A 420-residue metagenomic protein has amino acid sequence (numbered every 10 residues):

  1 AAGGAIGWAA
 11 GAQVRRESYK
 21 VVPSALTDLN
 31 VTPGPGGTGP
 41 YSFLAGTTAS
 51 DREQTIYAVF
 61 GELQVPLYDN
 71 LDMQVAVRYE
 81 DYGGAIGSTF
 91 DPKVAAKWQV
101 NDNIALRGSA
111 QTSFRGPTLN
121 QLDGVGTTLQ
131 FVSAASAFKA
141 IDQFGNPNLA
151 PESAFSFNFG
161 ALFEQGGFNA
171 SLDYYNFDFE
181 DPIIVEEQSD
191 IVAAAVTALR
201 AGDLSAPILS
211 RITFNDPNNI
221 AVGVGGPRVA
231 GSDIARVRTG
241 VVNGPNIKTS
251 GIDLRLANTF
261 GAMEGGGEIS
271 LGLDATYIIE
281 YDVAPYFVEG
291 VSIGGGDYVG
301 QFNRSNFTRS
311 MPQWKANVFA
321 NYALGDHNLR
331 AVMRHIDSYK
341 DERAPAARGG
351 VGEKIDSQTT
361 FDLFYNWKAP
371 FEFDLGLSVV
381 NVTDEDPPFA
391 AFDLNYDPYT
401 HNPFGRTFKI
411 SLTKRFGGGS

Functional and structural regions predicted by a protein language model:
A1-D72, V283-V318: Outer-membrane beta-barrel transmembrane domain signature of Gram-negative proteins, especially the mid-to-C-terminal
A1-G7, L67-L71, N103, G167 (+6 more regions): Short loop/turn motifs that connect adjacent beta-strands in outer-membrane beta-barrel proteins
W8-A12, S50-K97, A154, A323-I336: Surface-exposed extracellular loop regions of Gram-negative outer-membrane beta-barrel proteins
V14-K20, V77-G83, F90, A110-G116 (+10 more regions): Transmembrane beta-strands of outer-membrane beta-barrel pores
S50, G83, D102-E152, N169 (+2 more regions): Surface-exposed extracellular loop regions of Gram-negative outer-membrane beta-barrel proteins, predominantly
R52, G116-D173, F177-D178, V237-I252 (+3 more regions): Outer-membrane beta-barrel signature, preferentially recognizing the C-terminal barrel domain of Gram-negative
D178, E186-R343: Gram-negative outer-membrane beta-barrel transporters
E180, I279, M333-A344, N366-S420: C-terminal beta-signal and adjacent terminal beta-strands/loops of Gram-negative outer-membrane beta-barrel proteins
